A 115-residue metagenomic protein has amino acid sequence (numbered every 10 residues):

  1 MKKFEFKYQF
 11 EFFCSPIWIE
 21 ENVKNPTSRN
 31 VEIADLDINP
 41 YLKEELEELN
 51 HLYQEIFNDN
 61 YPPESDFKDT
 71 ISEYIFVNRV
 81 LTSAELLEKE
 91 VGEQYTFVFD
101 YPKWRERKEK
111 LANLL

Functional and structural regions predicted by a protein language model:
M1-L115: Intrinsic low-complexity, intrinsically disordered or marginally ordered coil/linker segments
